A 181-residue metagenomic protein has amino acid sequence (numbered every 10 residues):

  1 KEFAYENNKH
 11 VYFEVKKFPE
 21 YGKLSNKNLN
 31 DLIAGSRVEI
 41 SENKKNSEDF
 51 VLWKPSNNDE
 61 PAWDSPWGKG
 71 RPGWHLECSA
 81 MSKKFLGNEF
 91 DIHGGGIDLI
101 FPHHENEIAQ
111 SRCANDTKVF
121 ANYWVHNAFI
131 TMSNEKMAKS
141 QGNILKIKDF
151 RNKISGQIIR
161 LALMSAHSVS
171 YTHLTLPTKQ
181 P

Functional and structural regions predicted by a protein language model:
E2-L174: Alpha-helical recognition segments enriched in aromatics with Gly/Pro capping that present substrate-recognition
H173, K179-P181: Single conserved hydrophobic/aromatic residue that forms the stacking wall/gate of nucleotide- or nucleobase-binding
